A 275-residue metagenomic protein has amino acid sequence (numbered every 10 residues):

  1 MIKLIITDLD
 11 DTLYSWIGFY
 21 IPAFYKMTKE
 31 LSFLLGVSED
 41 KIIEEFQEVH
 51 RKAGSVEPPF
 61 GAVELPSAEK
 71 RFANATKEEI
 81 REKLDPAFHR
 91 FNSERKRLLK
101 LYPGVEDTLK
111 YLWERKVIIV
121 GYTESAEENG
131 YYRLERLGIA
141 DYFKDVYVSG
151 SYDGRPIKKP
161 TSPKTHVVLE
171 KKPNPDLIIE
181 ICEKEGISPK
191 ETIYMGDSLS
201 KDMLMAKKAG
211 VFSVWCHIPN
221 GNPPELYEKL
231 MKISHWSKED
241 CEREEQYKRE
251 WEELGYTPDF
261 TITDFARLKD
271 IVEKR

Functional and structural regions predicted by a protein language model:
M1-E45: Active-site neighborhood of HAD-like aspartate-dependent phosphohydrolases
M1-K3, E106, K110-W113, A126-R275: Asp-based, Mg2+/Mn2+-dependent phosphohydrolase catalytic module
L13, I119, Y194-M195: Conserved SAM-binding loop
Y20, F24, L101, N174: Conserved donor sugar-nucleotide recognition element shared by glycan-biosynthetic enzymes
Y20-T28, F46-H50, L84-R95, N129-R133: Hydrophobic alpha-helical core bundles mediating ligand binding, dimerization, or RNAP-core interactions
V37, Q47-S93, P103: A metal-dependent, Asp-based hydrolase signature
F60-G61, H89-G121, S125-Y131: Short, acidic loop-to-helix structural element flanking the phosphoryl-transfer center in phosphate-processing enzymes
